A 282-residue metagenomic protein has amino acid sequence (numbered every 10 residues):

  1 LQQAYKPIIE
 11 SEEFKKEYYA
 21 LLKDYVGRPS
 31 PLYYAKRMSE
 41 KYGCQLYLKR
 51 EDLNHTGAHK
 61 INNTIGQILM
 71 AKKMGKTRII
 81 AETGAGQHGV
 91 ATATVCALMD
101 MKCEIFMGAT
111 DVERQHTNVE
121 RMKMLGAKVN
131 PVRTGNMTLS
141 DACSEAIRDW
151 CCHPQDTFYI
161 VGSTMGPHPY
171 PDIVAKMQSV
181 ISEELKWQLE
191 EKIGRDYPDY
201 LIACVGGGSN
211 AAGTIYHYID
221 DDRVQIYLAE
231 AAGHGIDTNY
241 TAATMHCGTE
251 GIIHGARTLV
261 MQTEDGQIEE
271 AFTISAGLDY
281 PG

Functional and structural regions predicted by a protein language model:
L1-K76: Positively charged, low-complexity intrinsically disordered leader regions
P31, L48, K60, Q67 (+8 more regions): Buried hydrophobic positions in well-ordered alpha/beta secondary-structure cores of metabolic enzymes
L46-R50, I80-A81, N130-R133, Y159-S163 (+3 more regions): General beta-strand structural signal in soluble alpha/beta enzymes
H55, A71-G108, D196-N210, I226-A229: A short, small-residue-rich loop immediately preceding and capping a beta-strand
H55-G66, P169-E184: A glycine-rich, Thr/Ser-enriched phosphate-binding loop motif common to dinucleotide/cofactor-binding enzymes
I80, H88-A146, D237-G248: Active-site-proximal loop->helix
C143-I173, R195, D220-R223, L228-G282: Active-site/ligand-binding loops adjacent to catalytic centers
Q188-D196: Phosphate/pyrophosphate-binding loops at sites that engage ATP/ADP/AMP, CoA/4′-phosphopantetheine, polyphosphate
